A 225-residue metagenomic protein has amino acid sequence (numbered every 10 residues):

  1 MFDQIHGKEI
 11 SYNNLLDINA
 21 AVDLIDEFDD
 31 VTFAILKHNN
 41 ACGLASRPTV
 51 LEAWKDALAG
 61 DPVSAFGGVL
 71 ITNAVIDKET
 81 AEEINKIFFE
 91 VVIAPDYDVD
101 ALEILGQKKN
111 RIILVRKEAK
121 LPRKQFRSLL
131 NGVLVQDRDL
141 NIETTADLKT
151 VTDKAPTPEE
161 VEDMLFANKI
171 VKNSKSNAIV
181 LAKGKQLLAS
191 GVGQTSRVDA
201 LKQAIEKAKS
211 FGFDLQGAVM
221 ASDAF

Functional and structural regions predicted by a protein language model:
M1-F225: ATP-dependent carboxylate/acyl-activation modules
